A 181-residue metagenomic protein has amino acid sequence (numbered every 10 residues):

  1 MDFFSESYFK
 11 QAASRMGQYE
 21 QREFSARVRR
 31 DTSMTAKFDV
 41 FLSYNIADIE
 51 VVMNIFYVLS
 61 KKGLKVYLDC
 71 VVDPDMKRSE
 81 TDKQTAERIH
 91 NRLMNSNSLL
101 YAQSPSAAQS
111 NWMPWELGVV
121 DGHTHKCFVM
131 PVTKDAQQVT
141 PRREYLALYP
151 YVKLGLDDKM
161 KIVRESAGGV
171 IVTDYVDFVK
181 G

Functional and structural regions predicted by a protein language model:
M1-S96, D177-G181: Conserved N-terminal substructure of TIR/SEFIR domains
D2-F9, K77, T81-G181: Cross-kingdom TIR/SEFIR domain
